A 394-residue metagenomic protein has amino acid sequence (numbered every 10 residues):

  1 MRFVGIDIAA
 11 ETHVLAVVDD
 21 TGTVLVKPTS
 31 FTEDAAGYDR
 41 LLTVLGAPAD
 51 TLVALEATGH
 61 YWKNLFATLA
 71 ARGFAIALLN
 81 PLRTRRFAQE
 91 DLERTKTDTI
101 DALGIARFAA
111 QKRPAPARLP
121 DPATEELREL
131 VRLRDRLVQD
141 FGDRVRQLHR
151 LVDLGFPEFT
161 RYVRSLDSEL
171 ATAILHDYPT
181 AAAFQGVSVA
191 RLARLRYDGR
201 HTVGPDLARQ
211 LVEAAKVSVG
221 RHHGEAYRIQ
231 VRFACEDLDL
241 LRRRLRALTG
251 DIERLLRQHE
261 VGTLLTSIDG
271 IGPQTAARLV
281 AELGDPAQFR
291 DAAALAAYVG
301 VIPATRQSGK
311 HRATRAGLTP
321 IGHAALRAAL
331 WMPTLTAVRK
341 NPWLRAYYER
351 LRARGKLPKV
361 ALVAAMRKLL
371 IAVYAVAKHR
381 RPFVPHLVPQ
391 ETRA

Functional and structural regions predicted by a protein language model:
M1-A394: A detector of single, family-specific signature residues that are central to catalytic or substrate-handling motifs
